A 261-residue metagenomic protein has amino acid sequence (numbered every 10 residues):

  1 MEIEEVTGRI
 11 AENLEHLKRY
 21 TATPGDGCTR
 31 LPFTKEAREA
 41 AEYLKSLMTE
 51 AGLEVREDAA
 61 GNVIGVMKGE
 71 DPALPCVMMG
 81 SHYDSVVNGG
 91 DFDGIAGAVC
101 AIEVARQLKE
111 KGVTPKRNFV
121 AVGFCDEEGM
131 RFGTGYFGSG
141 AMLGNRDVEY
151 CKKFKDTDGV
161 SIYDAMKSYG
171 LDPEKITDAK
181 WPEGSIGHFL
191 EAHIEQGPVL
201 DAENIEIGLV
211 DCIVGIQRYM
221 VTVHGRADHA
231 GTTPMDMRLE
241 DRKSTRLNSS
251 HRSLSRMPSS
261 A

Functional and structural regions predicted by a protein language model:
M1-T34, E174: N-terminal capping segment at the start of a domain
A22-K68: A non-catalytic alpha/beta surface segment that caps or lines the substrate-entry region of metallo-dependent hydrolase
A51, P72-V77, T114-F119, G184-H188 (+1 more regions): Short coil/turn connectors at secondary-structure junctions
A51, V63-A96, A101: Catalytic-core environment of secreted peptidases
M79, G89-E127, Q217-V223, H229 (+1 more regions): Alpha-helical metal-binding/catalytic segments enriched in His/Glu/Asp
E127, R131-R246: Midchain, well-structured core segments that form catalytic/ion-binding scaffolds
L247-A261: Single conserved hydrophobic/aromatic residue that forms the stacking wall/gate of nucleotide- or nucleobase-binding
